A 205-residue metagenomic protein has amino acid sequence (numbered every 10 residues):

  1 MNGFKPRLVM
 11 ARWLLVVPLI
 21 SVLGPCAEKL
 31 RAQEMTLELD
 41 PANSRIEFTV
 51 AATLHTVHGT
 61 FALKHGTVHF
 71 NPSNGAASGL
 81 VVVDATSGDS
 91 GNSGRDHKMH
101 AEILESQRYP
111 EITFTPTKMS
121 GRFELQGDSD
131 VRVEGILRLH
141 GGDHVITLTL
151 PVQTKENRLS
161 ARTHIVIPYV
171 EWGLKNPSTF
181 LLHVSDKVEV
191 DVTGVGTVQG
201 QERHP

Functional and structural regions predicted by a protein language model:
M1, G24-P25, K29: Glycine-centered signal
M1-M10: N-terminal secretory signal peptides that target proteins for export/translocation
G3, V22-L23, E34, S185: Generic secretory/membrane-interface signal
K5-P6, P18, I165: Intrinsically disordered, low-complexity regions enriched in Ser/Pro/Gly/Gln/His and often acidic
W13-P25: Bacterial N-terminal signal peptides
L30-P205: Low-complexity, acidic/polar, glycine-enriched regions of mature
